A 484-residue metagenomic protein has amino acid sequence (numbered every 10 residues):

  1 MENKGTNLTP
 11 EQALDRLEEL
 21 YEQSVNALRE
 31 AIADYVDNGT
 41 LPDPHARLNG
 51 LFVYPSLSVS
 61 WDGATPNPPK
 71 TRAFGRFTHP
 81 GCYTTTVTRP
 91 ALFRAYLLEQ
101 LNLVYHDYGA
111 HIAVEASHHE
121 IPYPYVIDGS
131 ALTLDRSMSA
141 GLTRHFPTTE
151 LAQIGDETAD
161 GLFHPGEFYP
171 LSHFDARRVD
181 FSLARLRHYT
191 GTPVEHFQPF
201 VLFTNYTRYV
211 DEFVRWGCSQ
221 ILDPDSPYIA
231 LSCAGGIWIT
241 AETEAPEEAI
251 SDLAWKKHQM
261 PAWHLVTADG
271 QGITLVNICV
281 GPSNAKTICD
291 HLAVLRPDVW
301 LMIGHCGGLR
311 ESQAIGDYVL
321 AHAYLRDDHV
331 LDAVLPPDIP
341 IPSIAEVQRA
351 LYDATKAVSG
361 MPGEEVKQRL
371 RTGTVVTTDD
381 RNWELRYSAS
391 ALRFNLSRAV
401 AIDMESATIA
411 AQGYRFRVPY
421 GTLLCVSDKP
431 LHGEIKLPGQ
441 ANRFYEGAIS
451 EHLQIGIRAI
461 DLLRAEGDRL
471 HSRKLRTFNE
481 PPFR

Functional and structural regions predicted by a protein language model:
M1-V299, G307-R484: Accessory terminal and edge-of-domain segments that mediate assembly/interaction and cofactor placement around
